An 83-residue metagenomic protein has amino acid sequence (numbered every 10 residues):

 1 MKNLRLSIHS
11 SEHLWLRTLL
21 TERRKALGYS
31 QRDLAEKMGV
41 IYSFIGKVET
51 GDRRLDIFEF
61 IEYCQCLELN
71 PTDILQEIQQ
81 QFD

Functional and structural regions predicted by a protein language model:
M1-A26: A short, Lys/Arg-rich alpha-helix, primarily the initiator
M1-S10, Q65, D73-D83: Short, charged recognition helix plus adjacent turn of helix-turn-helix-like nucleic-acid-binding domains
T18-K37, E62: Short basic helix-loop element that most often maps to the first helix and adjoining turn of HTH DNA-binding modules
G39-R53: Recognition helix of helix-turn-helix/homeodomain-like DNA-binding domains that insert into the DNA major groove
D52-E62: Short, basic-rich loop-to-helix N-cap that marks the start of a DNA-contacting helix
I57-F58, P71-L75: Short, Lys/Arg-enriched C-terminal cap helix and immediately downstream tail that follows
